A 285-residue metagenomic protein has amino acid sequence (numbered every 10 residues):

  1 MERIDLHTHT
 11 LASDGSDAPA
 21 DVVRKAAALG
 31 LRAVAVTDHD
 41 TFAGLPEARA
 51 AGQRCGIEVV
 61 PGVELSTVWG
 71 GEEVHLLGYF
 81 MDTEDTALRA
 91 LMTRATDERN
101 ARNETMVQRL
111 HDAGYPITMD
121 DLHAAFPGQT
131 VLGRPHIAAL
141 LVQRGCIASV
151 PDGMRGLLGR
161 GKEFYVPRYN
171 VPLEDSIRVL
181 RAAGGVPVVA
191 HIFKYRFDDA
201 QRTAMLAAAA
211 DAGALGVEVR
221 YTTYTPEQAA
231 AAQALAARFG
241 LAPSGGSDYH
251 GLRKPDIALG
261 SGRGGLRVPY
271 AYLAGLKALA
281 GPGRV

Functional and structural regions predicted by a protein language model:
M1-E73, L158-G159, V171-R178, A183-K254: An N-terminally biased module of ancient metal coordination in phosphate/nucleic-acid-related enzymes
A51-M205, G264-V285: Extended substrate/RNA-proximal surfaces in nucleic-acid metabolism proteins
G240-G246, G251-L279: C-terminal active-site subregion of NodB/CE4 polysaccharide deacetylases
